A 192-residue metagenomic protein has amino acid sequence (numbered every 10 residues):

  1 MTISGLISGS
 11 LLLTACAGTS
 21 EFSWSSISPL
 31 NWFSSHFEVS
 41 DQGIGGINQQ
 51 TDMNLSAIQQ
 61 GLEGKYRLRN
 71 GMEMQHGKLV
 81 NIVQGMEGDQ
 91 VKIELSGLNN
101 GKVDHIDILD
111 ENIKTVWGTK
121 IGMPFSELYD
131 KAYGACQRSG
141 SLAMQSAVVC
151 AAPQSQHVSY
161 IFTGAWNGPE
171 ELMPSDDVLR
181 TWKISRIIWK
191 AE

Functional and structural regions predicted by a protein language model:
M1-G5: Bacterial N-terminal signal peptides that target proteins for export
I7, V148-A152: Short secondary-structure subsegments characteristic of cysteine-rich extracellular domains
L13-A15: C-terminal motif of bacterial Sec signal peptides marking the signal peptidase cleavage site
A17-M144, A151, E171-E192: Short helix/turn-capping signatures at newly exposed starts of structured segments
D89, S155-S159: Short, charged/polar, Gly/Pro-enriched secondary-structure boundary elements
S159-S175: Surface-exposed, gly/pro-biased binding rims or lids
